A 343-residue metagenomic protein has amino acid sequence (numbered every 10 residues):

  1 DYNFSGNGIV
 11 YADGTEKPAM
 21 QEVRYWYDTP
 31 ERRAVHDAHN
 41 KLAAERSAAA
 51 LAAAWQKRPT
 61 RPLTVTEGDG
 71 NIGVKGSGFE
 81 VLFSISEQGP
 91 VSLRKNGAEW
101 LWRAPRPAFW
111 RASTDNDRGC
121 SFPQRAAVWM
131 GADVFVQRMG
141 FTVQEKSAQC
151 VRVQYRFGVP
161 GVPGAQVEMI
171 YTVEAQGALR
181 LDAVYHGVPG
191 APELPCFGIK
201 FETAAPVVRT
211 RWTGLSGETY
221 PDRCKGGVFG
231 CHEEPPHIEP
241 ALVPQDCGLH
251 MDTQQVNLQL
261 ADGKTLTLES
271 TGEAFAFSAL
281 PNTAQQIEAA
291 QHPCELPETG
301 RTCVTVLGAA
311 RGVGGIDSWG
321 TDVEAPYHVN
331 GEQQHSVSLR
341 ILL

Functional and structural regions predicted by a protein language model:
D1-S47: Extended substrate-binding grooves/exosites of carbohydrate-active enzymes
R46, A50-L343: Beta-strand/loop-rich accessory regions of lumenal/periplasmic or secreted enzymes, predominantly carbohydrate-active
